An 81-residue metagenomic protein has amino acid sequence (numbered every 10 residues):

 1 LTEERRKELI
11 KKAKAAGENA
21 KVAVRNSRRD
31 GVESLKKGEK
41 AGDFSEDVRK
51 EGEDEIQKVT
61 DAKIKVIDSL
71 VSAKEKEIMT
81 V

Functional and structural regions predicted by a protein language model:
L1-V81: Positively charged, low-complexity, intrinsically disordered RNA-binding extensions
